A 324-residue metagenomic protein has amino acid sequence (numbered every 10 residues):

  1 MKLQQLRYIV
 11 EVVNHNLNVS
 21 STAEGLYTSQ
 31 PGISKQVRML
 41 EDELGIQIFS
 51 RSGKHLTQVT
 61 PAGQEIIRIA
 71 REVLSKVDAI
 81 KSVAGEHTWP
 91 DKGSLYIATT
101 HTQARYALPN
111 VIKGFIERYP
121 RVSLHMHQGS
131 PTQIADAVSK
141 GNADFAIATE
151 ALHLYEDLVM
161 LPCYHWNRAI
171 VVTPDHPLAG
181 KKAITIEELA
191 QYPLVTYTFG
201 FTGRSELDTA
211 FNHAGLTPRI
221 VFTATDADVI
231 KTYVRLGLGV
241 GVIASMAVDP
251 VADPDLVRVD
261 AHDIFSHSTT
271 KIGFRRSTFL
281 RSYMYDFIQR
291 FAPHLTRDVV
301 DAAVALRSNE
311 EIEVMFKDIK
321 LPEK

Functional and structural regions predicted by a protein language model:
M1, S245-D253, D263-K324: C-terminal effector-binding regulatory domain of bacterial HTH transcription factors
V12-S29: Short helix-boundary/capping micro-motifs
E41-P61: A short LG(V/I)-centered, amphipathic sequence patch enriched for acidic residue(s) preceding the LG motif
H87, N110-G114, T132-R168, V172 (+2 more regions): Short beta-strand-centered segments that line the small-molecule binding cleft or hinge of alpha/beta clamshell
K92-L154, T223-A224: Central regulatory/effector-binding core of bacterial HTH transcription factors
S130-A143, T149, G200-V257, L306-E323: Hydrophobic hinge/microswitch elements
Y155-L161, H165-W166, D228-S277: Beta-alpha-beta core module
D157-R168, V172-L194: Flexible hinge/capping segments at coil-to-helix
